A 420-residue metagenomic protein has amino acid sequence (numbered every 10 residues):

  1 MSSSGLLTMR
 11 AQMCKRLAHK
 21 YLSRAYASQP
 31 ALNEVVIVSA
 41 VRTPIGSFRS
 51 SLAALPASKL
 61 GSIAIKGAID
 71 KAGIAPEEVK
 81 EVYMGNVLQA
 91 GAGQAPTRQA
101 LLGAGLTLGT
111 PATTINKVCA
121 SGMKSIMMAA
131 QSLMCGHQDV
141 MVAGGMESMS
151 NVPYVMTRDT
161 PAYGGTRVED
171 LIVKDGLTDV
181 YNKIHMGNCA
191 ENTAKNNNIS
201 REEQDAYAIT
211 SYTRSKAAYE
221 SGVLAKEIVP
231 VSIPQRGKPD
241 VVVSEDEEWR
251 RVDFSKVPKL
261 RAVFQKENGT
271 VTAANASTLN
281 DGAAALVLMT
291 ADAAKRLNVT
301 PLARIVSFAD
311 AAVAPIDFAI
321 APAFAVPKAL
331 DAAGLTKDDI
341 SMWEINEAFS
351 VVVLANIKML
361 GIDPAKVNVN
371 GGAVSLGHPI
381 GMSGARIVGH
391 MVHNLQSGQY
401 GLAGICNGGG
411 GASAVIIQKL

Functional and structural regions predicted by a protein language model:
M1-N33: N-terminal mitochondrial targeting presequence
Y26, N86-V140, E169, V180-H185 (+3 more regions): Conserved catalytic cysteine-centered active-site region of acyl-thioester-dependent Claisen-condensing enzymes
L32, V36, R42-T43, A53-I63 (+3 more regions): N-terminal extracellular/periplasmic Venus flytrap/periplasmic-binding protein-like
S58-G73, P96-A100, S125, M186-T193 (+5 more regions): Short, well-ordered amphipathic alpha-helical segments that serve as non-catalytic structural scaffolds within diverse
I115-E147, A194-V223, A285-D292, I357 (+2 more regions): Active-site-proximal alpha-helical scaffold in enzymes
V140-T193: Flexible glycine-/small-residue-enriched beta->alpha junction loops that bind anionic phosphate/pyrophosphate groups
A291-D339: Glycine- and Gly-Pro-enriched alpha-helical subdomains that act as flexible, kink-prone "lid/hinge" or packing modules
